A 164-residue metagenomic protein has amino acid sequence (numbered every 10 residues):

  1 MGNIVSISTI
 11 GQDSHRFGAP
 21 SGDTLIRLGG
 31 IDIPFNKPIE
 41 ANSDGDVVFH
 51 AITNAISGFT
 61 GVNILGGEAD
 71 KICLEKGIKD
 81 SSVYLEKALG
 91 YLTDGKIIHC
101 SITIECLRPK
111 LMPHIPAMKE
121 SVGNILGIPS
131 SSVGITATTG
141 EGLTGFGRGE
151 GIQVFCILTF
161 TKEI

Functional and structural regions predicted by a protein language model:
S8-R16, R27, V154-K162: Short beta-strand elements
H15-D32, L126-S132: Acidic-glycine-rich active-site phosphate/pyrophosphate-binding loop
D32-S43, K71-K76, G142-T144: A short glycine/serine-rich beta->alpha loop
D44-I56: Short alpha-helix carrying the canonical HExxH Zn2+-binding catalytic motif
A55-K96: Glycine- and Gly-Pro-enriched alpha-helical subdomains that act as flexible, kink-prone "lid/hinge" or packing modules
S101-K110, I115-F146: Short, conserved loop-to-beta-strand elements that form functional interface hotspots
G142, F146-I164: C-terminal edge-of-domain segments
